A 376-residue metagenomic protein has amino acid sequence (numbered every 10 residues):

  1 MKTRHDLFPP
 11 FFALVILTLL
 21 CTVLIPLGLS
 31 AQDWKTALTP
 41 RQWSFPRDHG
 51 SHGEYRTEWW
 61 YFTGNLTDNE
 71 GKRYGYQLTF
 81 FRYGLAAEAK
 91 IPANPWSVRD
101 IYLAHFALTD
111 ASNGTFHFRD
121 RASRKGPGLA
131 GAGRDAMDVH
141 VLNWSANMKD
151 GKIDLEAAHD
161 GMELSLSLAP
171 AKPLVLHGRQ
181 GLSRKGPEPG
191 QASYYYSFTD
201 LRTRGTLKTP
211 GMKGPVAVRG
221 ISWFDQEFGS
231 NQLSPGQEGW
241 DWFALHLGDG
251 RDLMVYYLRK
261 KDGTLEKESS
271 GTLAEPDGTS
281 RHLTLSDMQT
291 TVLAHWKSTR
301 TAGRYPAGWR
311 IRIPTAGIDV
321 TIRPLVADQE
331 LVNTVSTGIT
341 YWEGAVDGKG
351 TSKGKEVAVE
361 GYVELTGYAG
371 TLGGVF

Functional and structural regions predicted by a protein language model:
M1-P9: N-terminal secretory signal peptides that target proteins for export/translocation
D6-L7, L17, N69: Short linear motifs in intrinsically disordered/low-complexity regions
L7-F8, L24, S44, R312: Selective for proline/serine-rich intrinsically disordered segments in cytosolic/nuclear regulatory regions
F11-F12, G28, M212: Intrinsically disordered, low-complexity segments enriched in proline/serine/threonine
A13-P26: Bacterial N-terminal signal peptides
A31-F376: Structured soluble/peripheral alpha/beta segments that form catalytic or ligand/cofactor-binding pockets
